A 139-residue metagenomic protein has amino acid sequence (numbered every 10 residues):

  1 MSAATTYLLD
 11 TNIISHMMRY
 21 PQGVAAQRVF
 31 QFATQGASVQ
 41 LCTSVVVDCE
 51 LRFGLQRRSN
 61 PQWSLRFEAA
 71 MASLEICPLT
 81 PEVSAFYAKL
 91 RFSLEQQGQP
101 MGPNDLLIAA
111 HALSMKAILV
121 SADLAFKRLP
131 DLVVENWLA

Functional and structural regions predicted by a protein language model:
M1-T43, F53-E68: Short, well-structured N-terminal submotif of metal-dependent ribonuclease cores
M1-T6, A109, L113-A139: Acidic, PIN/NYN-like endoribonuclease modules and their adjacent C-terminal/linker elements
S2-A3, E75-V120: Active-site neighborhoods of divalent-metal-dependent phosphate/nucleic-acid chemistry enzymes
L9-D10, V47, A122: A secondary-structure boundary/capping signal
I14, D48-L51, S84, F126: A generic structural signal for short hydrophobic patches within well-formed alpha-helices
Y20-P21, G54-R57, L90, Q97 (+1 more regions): Residue-level signal for well-ordered alpha-helical positions
C42, C77, E135: General small-molecule cofactor/ligand-binding pocket signal
